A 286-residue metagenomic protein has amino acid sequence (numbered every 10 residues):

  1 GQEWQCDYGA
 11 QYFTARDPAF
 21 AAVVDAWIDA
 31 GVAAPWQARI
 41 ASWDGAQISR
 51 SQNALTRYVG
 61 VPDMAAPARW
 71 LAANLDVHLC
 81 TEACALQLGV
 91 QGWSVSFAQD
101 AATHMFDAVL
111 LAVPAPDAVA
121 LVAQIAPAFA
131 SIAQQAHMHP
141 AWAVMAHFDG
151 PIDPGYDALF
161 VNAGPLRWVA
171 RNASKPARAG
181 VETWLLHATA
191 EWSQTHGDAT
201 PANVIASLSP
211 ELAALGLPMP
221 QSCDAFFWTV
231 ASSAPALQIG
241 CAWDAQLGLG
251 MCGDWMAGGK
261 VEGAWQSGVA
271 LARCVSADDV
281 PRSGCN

Functional and structural regions predicted by a protein language model:
G1-A41: N-terminal FAD cofactor-binding segment of flavoenzymes
G1-E3, A102-D157, P218: Central helical "cap/lid" subdomain
Y12-R16, A41, Q47-W70, D198-S207: Short beta-strand to alpha-helix junction loop
L79-S94: A conserved short coil-to-beta-strand element within the FAD-binding core of flavoproteins
M145-G197, N203, S207-L215: Active-site substrate-recognition segment that forms the wall of the catalytic cavity or substrate channel
S207-L247, M251: Flavin (FAD/FMN) cofactor-binding core of flavoprotein oxidoreductases
G240-L271: Short FAD-binding loop at a beta-strand-to-alpha-helix junction that anchors the flavin cofactor in diverse
W265-C285: Internal hydrophobic alpha-helix adjacent to the cofactor/substrate pocket in enzyme cavities
